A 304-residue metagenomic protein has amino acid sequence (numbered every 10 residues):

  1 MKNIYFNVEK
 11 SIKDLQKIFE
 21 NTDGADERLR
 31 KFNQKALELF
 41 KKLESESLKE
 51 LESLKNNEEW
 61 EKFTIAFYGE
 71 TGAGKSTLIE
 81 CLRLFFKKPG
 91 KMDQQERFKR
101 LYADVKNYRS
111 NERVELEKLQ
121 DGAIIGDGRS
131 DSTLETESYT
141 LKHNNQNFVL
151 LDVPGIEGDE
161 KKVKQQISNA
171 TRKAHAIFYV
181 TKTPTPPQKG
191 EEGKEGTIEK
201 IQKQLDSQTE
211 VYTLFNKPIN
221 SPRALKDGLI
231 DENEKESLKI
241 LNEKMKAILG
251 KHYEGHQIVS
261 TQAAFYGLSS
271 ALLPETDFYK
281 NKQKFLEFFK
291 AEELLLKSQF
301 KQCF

Functional and structural regions predicted by a protein language model:
M1-K31: Long, basic/Gly/Ser/Thr-rich N-terminal segments that mediate initial subcellular attachment or targeting
M1-N3, K10, S45, K49 (+2 more regions): Polar low-complexity intrinsically disordered regions
E9, K13, E20, E44-S47 (+3 more regions): N-proximal short alpha-helices
G24-W60: N-terminal pre-Walker A segment at the start of P-loop NTPase domains
K55-C303: Globular "head" domains of long coiled-coil molecular machines
